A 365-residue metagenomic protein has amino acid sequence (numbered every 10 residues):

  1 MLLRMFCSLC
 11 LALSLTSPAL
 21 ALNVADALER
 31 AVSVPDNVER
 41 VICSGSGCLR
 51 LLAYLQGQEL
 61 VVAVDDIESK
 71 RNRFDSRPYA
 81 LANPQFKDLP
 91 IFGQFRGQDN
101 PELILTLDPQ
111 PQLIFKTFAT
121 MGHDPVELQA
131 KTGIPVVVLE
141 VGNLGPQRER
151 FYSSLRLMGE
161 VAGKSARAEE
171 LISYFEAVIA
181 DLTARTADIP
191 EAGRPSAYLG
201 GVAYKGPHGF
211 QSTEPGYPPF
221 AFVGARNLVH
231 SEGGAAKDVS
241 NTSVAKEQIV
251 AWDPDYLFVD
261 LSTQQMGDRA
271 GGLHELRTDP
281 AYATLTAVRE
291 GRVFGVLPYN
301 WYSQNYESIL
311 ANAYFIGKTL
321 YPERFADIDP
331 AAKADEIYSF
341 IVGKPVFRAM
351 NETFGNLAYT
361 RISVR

Functional and structural regions predicted by a protein language model:
R4-P18: Bacterial N-terminal signal peptides
L22-V24, A31, D124-G206, N241 (+2 more regions): Extracytoplasmic substrate-binding proteins
L28-Q56, A203, Q304-N305: Conserved H-X4-D acyltransferase segment
I42-S44, V62-D65, Q112-T117, V136-E140 (+5 more regions): Structural recognition of the beta-strand scaffold that forms the well-ordered cores of secreted hydrolase catalytic
G45, L49-L107, Q112-A119, L228 (+1 more regions): A short, structured surface patch at a secondary-structure boundary
G47-R50, I67-K70, F118-G122, G142-P146 (+4 more regions): Solvent-exposed loop/turn segments at secondary-structure junctions within structured extracellular/periplasmic domains
S212-V239: Alpha-helical, coiled-coil/dimerization segments enriched in small aliphatic residues
V229-E275, A281-Y282: Pocket-lining segment of extracytoplasmic ligand-binding domains
